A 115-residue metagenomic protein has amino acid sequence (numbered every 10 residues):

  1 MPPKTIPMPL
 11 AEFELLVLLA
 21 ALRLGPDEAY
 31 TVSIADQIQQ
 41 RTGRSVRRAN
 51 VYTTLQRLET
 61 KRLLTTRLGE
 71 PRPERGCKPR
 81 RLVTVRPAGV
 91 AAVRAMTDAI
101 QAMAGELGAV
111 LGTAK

Functional and structural regions predicted by a protein language model:
M1-P7: Short, Lys/Arg-enriched N-terminal segment that forms or immediately precedes the first helix of a structured domain
M8-Y52: N-terminal helix-turn-helix DNA-binding core of bacterial DNA-binding proteins
A11, R86-A88: Residue-level signal for threonine
R57: Alpha-helical DNA-recognition elements
K61-G76: Beta-hairpin "wing" of winged helix-turn-helix
P79: Exposed loop/turn and edge beta-strand positions of beta-sandwich/beta-sheet ligand-binding modules
A88-K115: Amphipathic alpha-helical dimerization/coiled-coil segments that flank or bridge DNA-binding/regulatory modules
